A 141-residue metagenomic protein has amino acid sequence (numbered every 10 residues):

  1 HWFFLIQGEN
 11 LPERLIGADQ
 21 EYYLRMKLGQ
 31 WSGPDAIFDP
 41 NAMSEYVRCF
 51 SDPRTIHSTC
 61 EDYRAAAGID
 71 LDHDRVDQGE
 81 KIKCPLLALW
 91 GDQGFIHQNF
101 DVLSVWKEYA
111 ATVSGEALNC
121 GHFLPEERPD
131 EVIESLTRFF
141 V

Functional and structural regions predicted by a protein language model:
H1-A117, P125, T137-V141: Flexible "cap/lid" subdomain of the alpha/beta-hydrolase fold that forms the substrate-access gate
C120-I133: Catalytic histidine-centered segment of alpha/beta-hydrolase-like enzymes
